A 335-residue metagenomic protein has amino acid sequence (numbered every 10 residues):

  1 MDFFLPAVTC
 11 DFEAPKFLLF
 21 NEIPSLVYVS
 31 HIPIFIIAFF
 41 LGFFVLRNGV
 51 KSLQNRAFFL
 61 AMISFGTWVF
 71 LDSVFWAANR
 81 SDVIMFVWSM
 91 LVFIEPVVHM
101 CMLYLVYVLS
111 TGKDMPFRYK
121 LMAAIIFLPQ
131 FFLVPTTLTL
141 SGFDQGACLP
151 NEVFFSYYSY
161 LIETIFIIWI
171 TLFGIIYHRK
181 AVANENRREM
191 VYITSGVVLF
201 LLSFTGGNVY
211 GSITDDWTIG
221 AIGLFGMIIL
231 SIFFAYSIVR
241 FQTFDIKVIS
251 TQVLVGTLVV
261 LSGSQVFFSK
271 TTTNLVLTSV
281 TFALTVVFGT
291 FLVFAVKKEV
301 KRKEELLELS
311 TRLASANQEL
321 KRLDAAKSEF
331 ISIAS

Functional and structural regions predicted by a protein language model:
M1-I23: Short, strongly hydrophobic alpha-helical membrane anchors
C10, W76-R80, E319: Sequence/structural signature of beta-propeller blade repeats across diverse families
E22-A38, G49-I170, T194-V197, W217-L230: Individual alpha-helical transmembrane segments in multi-pass integral membrane proteins
A38-F44, M102-V108, F166-V182, G207 (+1 more regions): Alpha-helical transmembrane segments in multipass membrane proteins, preferentially the mid-helix core
F44-R47, L71, F75, Y107 (+5 more regions): Membrane-water interface at transmembrane helix exits
V45-A57, V108-Y119, H178-M190, Q242-V248: Membrane-interface helix-boundary motifs at transmembrane edges
L71-D72, N186-E304: Interfacial "cap-and-anchor" motif at the non-cytosolic start of specific transmembrane alpha-helices
L309-S335: Primarily the dimerization/phosphotransfer
